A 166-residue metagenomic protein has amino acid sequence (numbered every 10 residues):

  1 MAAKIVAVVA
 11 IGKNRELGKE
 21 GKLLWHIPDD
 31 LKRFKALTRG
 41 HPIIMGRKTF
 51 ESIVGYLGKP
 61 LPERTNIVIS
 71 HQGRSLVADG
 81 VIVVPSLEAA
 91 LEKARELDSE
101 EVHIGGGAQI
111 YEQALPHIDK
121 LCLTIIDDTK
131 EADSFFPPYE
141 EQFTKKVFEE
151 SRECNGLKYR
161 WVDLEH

Functional and structural regions predicted by a protein language model:
A2-H166: Enzymes that bind and transform nitrogen-containing heteroaromatic metabolites
